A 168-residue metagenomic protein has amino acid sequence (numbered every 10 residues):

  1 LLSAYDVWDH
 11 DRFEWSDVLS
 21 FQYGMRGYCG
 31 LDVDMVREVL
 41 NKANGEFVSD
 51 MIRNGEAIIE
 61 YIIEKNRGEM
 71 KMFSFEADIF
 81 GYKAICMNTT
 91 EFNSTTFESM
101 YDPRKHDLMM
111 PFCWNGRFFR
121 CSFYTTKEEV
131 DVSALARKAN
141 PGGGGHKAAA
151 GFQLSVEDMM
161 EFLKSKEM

Functional and structural regions predicted by a protein language model:
L1, D17-S20, M35-E38, E46-I58 (+3 more regions): Exposed alpha-helical structural elements
L1-A43: Internal, active-site/partner-interface "lid" segment
D6-D11, D17, D32-D34, D50 (+5 more regions): Acidic-enriched, low-complexity/disordered segments with a strong bias for Aspartate over Glutamate
C29-A77: Electropositive nucleic-acid-contacting surfaces
E60-M168: Gly/His-enriched, cation/cofactor- and phosphate-binding structural elements
